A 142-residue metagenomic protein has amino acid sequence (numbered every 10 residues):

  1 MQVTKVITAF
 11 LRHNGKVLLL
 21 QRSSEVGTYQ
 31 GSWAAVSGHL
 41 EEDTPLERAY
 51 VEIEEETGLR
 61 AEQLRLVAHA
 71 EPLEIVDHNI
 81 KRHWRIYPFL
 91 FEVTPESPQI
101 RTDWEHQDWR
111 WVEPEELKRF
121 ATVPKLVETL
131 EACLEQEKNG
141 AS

Functional and structural regions predicted by a protein language model:
M1-L18, V36-E41, L90: Conserved N-terminal beta-strand and adjoining loop/helix that marks the start of the Nudix/MutT-like hydrolase domain
M1-V3, Y29-S32, I80-R85, H106: A generic structural micro-feature
G15, A70-Q99, R110, C133: Active-site-adjacent beta-strand/loop module that shapes the phosphate/pyrophosphate-binding cleft
K16-E56: Conserved Nudix-box catalytic region and its N-terminal flanking loop in Nudix hydrolases and closely related
R60-A70: A short coil-to-beta-strand element that immediately follows conserved catalytic motifs
P88-L90, I100-A132: NUDIX/MutT-family hydrolases
L134-S142: Generic C-terminal helix-cap and adjacent flexible tail
